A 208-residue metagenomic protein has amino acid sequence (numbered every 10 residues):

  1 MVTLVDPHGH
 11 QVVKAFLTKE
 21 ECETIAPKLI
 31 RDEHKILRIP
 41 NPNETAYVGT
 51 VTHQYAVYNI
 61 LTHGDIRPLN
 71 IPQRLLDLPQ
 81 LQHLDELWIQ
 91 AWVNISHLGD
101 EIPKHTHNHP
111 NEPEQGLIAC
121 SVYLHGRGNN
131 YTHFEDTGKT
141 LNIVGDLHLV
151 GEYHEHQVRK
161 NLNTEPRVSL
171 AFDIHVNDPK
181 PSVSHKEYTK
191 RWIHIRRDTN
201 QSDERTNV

Functional and structural regions predicted by a protein language model:
M1-D85, Y188-V208: Non-heme Fe(II)/2-oxoglutarate
Q82-T189: Catalytic core of non-heme Fe(II) oxygenases with the double-stranded beta-helix
